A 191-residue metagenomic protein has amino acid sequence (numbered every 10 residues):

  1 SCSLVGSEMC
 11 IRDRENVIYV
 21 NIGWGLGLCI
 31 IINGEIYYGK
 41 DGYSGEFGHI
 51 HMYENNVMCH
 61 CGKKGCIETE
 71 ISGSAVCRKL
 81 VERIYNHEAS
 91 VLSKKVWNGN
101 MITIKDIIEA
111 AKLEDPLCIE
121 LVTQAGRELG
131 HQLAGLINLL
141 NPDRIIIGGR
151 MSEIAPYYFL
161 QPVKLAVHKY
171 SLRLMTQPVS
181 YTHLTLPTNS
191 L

Functional and structural regions predicted by a protein language model:
S1-C2, R12, G42, G99 (+1 more regions): Structural motif
S1-G6, I11, H183, T188-L191: Single conserved hydrophobic/aromatic residue that forms the stacking wall/gate of nucleotide- or nucleobase-binding
S3, G27-L28, S152-A155: Short, active-site-adjacent cap segments at secondary-structure transitions
V5-G6, E46, T103: Activation loop
E8, I32-E35, L160-V163: Short, glycine/charged-enriched secondary-structure capping and boundary segments
R14-I71: Glycine-rich phosphate-binding loop of actin/hexokinase-like ATP-binding domains
E54-N55, K63, I67-L186, S190: ATP-binding/phosphotransfer module of carbohydrate and carboxylate kinases, centering on a glycine-rich
